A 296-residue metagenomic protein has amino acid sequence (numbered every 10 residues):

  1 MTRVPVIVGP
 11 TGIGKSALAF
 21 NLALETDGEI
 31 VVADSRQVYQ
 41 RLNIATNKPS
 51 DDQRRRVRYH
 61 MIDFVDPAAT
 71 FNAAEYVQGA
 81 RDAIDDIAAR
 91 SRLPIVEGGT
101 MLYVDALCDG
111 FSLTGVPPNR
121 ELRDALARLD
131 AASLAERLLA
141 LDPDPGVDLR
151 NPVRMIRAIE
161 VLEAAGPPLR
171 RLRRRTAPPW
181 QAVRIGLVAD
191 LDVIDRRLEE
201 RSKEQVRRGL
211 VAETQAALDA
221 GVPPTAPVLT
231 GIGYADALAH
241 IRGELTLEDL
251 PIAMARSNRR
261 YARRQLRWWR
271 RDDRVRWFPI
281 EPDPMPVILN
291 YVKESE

Functional and structural regions predicted by a protein language model:
M1-E296: Phosphate/pyrophosphate-binding catalytic cores of soluble transferases and nucleic-acid-acting enzymes
